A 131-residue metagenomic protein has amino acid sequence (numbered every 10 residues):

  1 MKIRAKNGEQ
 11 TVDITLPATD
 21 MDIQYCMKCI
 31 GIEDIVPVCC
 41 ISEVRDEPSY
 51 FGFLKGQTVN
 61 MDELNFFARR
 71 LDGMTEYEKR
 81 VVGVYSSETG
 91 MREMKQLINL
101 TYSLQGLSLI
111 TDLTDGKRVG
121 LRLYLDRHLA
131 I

Functional and structural regions predicted by a protein language model:
M1-Y25: Short, extreme N-terminal segment that most often corresponds to the first beta-strand
D13-P17, F53-T58, T111-T114: Short, exposed beta-strand "edge-strand" segments with a Pro/Gly-rich flavor and a Y/T-containing core
T15, V36, P48, D62 (+3 more regions): Intrinsic disorder/low-complexity detector
M21-R92: Structured domain cores in non-transmembrane regions
V81-I131: C-terminal charged interaction modules
